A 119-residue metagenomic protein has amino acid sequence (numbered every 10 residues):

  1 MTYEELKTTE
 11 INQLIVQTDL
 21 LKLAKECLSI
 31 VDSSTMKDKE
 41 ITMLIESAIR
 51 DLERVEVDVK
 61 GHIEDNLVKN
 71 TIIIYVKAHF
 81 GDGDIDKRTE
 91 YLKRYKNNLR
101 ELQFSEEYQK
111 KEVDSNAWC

Functional and structural regions predicted by a protein language model:
M1-V68, E101-C119: Conserved short "hinge" loops at termini or chain/domain junctions
V59-D84: Mid-chain, well-packed structural core segment of small domains
D82-R100: C-terminal structural segments of small proteins and small subunits
